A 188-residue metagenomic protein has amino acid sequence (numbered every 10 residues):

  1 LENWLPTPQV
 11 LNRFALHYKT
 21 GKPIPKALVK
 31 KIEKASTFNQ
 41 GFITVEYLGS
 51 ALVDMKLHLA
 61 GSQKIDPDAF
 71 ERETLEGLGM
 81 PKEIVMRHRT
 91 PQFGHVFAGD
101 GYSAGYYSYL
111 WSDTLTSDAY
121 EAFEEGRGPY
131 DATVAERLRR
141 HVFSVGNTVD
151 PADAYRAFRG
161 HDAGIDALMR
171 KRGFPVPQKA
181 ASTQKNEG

Functional and structural regions predicted by a protein language model:
L1-G188: Cation-handling catalytic/transport regions enriched in His/Asp/Glu
